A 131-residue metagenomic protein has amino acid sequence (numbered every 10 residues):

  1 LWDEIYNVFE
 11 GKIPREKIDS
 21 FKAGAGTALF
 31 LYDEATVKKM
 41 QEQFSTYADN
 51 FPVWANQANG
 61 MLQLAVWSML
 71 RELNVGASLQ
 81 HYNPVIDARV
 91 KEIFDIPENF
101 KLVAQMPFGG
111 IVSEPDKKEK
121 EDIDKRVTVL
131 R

Functional and structural regions predicted by a protein language model:
L1-N59: Glycine/small-residue-rich phosphate/adenosyl-binding loop
G11-R15, V90-E92, S113: Glycine-rich, charged/polar anion/phosphate-binding loops that engage phosphate groups from diverse ligands
G24-T27, L73, A104: Generic beta-strand structural signal
L31, H81, F108-G109: Conserved residues at the C-terminal ends of beta-strands
E34, F44-E92: Small-aliphatic-rich amphipathic alpha-helix that forms the alpha element of a beta-alpha
T36-K39, I86-A88, E114-P115: Short, well-ordered, mixed-charge alpha-helical segments that flank or form enzyme active sites
D95-E98: Short, hinge-like loop/turn segments at secondary-structure boundaries
K101-R131: C-terminal helix-cap and adjacent tail motif
